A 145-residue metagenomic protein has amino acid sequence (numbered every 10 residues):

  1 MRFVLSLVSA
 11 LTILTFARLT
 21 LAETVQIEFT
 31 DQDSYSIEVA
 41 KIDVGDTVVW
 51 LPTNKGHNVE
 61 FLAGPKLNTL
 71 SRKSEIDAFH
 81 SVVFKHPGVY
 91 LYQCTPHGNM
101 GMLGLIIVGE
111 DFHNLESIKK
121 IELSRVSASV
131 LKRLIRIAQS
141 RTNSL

Functional and structural regions predicted by a protein language model:
M1-L5: Positively charged n-region of N-terminal signal peptides that target proteins for export
S6-T15: Bacterial N-terminal signal peptides
L19-L145: Extracytoplasmic copper-binding redox domains, predominantly the cupredoxin/blue-copper superfamily
